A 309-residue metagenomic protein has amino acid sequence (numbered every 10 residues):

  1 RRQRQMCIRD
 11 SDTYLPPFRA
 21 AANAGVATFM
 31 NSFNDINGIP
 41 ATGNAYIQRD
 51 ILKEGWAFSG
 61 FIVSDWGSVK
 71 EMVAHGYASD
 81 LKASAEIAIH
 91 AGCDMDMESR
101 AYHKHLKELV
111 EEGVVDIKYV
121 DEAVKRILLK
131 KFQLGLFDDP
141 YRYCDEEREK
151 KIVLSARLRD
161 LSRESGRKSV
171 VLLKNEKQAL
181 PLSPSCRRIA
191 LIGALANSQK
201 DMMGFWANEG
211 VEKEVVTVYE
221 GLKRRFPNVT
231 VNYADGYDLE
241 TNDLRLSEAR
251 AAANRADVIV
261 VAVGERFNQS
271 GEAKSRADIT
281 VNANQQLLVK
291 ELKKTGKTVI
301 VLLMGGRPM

Functional and structural regions predicted by a protein language model:
R1-Q5, R9-M309: Glycoside hydrolase catalytic-domain context in secreted enzymes
